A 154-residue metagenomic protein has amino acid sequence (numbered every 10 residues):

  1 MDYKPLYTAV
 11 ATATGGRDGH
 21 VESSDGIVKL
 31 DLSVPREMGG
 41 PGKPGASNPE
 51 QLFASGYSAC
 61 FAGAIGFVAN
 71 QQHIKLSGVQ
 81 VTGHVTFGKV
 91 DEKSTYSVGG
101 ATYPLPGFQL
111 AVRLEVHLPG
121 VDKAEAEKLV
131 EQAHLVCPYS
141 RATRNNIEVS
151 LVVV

Functional and structural regions predicted by a protein language model:
M1-S55, A62-V154: Extended beta-strand/beta-hairpin segments
